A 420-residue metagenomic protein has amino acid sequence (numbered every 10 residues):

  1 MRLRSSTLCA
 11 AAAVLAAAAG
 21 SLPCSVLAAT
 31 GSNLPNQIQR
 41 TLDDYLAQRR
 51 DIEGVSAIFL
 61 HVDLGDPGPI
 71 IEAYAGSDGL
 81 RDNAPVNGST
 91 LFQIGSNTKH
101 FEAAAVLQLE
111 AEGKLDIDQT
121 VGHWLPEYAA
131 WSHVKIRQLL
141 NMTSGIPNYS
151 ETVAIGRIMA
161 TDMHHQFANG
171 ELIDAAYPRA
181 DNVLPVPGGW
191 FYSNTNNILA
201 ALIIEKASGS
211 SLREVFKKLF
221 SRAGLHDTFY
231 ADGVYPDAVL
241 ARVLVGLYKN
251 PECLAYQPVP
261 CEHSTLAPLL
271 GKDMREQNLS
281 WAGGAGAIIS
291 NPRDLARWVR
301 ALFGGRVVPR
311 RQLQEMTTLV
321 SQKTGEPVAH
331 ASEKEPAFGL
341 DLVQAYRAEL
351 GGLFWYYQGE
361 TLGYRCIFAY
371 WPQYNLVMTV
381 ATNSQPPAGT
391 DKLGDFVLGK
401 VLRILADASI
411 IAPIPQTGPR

Functional and structural regions predicted by a protein language model:
M1-A11: Bacterial N-terminal signal peptides that target proteins for export
A10-S21: Bacterial N-terminal signal peptides
V26-A29: Boundary at the C-terminal end of the N-terminal hydrophobic targeting segment
P35-F92, K114-D116: Short, conserved catalytic-motif segment at the N-terminal edge
I52-S56, D82-L139, N182-T195, G283 (+1 more regions): Short active-site loop at a secondary-structure junction that contains or immediately precedes the catalytic residue(s)
H133-F354: Short, surface-exposed loop or secondary-structure junction motifs that flank catalytic or metal-binding residues
T324-E326, Q385-R420: Short, gly/Ser/Thr-rich active-site loops of penicillin-recognizing serine hydrolases
Y357, R365-Q385: Short, well-ordered beta-strand elements
